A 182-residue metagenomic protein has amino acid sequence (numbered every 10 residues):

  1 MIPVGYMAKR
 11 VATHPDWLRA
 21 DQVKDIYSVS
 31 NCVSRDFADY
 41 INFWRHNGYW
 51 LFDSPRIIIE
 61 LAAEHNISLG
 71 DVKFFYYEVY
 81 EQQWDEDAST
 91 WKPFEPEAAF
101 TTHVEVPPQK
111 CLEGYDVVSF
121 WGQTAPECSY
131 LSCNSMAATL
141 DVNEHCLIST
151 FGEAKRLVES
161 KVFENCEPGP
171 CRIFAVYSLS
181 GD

Functional and structural regions predicted by a protein language model:
M1-G48, P96-N143, G169-Y177: Short aromatic-glycine-(Arg/Gly/Cys) micro-motifs in beta-strand/loop hairpins
R45-A99, N143-L147, E153-D182: Short, mixed-charge low-complexity intrinsically disordered segments
